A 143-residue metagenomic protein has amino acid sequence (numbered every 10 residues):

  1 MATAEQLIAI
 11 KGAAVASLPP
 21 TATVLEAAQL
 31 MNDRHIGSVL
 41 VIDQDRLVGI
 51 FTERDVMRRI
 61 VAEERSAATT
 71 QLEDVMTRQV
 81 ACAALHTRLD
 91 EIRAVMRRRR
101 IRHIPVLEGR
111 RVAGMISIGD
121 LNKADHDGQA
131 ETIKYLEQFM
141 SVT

Functional and structural regions predicted by a protein language model:
M1-A13, T52-R97, I118-T143: Tandem CBS (Bateman) regulatory domains
S17-H35, I42, C82-R100, L107: The conserved cystathionine-beta-synthase
A22-D33, E64-D74, R110-R111: Short, charge-rich amphipathic segments
M31-R34, V39-D55, M96, I104-L121: A glycine-centered beta-loop-beta connector
R78-Q79, R102-G114, M140-T143: Short flexible/disordered coil segments
